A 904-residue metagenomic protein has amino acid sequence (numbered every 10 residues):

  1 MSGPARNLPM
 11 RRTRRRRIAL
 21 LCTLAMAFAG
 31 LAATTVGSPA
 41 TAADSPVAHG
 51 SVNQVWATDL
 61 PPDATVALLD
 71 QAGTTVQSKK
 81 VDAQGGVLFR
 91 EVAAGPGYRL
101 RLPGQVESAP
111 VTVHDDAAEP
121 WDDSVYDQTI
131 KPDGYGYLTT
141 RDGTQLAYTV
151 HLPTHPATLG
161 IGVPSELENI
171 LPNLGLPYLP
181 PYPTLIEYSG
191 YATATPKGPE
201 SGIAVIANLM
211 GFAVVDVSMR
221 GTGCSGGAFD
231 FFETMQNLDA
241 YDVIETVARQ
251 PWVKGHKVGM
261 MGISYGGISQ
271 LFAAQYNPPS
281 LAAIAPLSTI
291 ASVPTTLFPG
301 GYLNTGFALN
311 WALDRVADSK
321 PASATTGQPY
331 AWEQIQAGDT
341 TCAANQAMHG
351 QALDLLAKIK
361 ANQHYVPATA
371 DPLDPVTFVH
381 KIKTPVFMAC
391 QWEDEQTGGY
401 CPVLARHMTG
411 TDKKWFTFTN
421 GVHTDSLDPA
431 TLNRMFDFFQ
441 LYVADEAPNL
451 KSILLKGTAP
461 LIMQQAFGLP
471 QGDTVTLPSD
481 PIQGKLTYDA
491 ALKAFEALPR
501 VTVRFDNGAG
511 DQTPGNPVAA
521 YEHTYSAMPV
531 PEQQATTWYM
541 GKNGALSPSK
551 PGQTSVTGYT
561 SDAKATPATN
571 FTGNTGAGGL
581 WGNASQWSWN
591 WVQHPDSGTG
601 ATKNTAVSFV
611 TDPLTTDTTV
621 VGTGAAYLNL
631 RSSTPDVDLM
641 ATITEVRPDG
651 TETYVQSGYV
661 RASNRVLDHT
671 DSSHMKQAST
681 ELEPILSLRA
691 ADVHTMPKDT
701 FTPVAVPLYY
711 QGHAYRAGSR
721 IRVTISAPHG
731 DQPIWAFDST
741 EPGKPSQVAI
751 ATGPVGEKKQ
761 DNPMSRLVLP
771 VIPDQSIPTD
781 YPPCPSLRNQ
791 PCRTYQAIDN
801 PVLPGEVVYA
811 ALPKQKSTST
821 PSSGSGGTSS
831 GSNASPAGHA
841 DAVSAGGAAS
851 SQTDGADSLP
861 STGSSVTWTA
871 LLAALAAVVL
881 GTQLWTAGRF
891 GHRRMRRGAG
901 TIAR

Functional and structural regions predicted by a protein language model:
A117-P180, L614-T616: N-terminal cap/lid segment of alpha/beta-hydrolase-fold proteins
Y148, K197-S201, L209, F272-I382 (+6 more regions): Accessory cap/linker subdomain of secreted extracellular hydrolases
H155-R249, K603, A641, R647-P648 (+3 more regions): Cap/lid segment of the alpha/beta-hydrolase catalytic domain
W252-S264: Alpha/beta-hydrolase fold nucleophile elbow
I382, M388-C390: Short beta-strand/loop motif that positions the catalytic acidic residue of the alpha/beta-hydrolase fold
P429-V443, A447-S817: C-terminal, loop-rich substrate-recognition/catalytic regions characterized by aromatic stacking residues
A810-T862: C-terminal low-complexity, Ser/Thr- and acidic/Pro-rich disordered "stalk" regions positioned immediately N-terminal
T869-R904: C-terminal membrane-anchoring or membrane-association module
